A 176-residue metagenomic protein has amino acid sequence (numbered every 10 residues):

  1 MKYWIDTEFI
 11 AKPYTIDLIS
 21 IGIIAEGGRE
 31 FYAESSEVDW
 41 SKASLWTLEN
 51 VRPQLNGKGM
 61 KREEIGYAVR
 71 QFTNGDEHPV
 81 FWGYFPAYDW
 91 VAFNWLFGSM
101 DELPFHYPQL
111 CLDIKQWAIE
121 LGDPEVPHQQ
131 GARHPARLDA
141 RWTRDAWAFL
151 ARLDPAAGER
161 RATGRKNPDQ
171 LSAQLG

Functional and structural regions predicted by a protein language model:
Y3-A87, Q130: Conserved non-catalytic scaffold segment of RNase H-like nuclease domains
T7-F9, W90, I114, A140: Generic detector of well-ordered alpha-helical packing
P13-T15, G27-R29, L96, E120 (+1 more regions): Active-site-proximal flexible loops/turns
E63-Y67, L112-K115, R141, D145: Short, contiguous clusters of charged residues that form electrostatic/catalytic patches at enzyme active sites, used
E64, F85-Y88, Q109-L112, L138: Short beta->alpha linker loops
V80-P86, A92, E125-G176: Acidic, Mg2+-coordinating catalytic module of metal-dependent nucleases/exonucleases that use a two-metal-ion mechanism
A87-P108: Substrate-recognition/cap helix-loop segment adjacent to the acidic, metal-dependent catalytic center of Asp-based
F105-E125: Short, flexible loop segments at boundaries between secondary-structure elements
